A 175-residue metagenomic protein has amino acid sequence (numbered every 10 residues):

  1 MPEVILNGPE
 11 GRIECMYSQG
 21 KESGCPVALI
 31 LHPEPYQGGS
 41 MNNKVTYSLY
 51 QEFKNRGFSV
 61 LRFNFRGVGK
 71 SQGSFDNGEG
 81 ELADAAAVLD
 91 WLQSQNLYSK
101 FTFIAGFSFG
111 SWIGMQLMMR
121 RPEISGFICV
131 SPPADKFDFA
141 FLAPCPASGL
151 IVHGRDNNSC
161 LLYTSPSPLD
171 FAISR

Functional and structural regions predicted by a protein language model:
M1-S23: N-terminal cap/lid segment of alpha/beta-hydrolase-fold proteins
S23-F53: Short, surface-exposed "cap/lid" segments of acyl-processing enzymes
K54-K70: Conserved alpha/beta-hydrolase
D76-Q95: Alpha/beta-hydrolase active-site loop
L97-G106: Alpha/beta-hydrolase fold nucleophile elbow
G106-G110, G114: Gly/Ala-rich beta-loop-alpha elbow adjacent to hydrolase catalytic centers
I151-H153: Short beta-strand/loop motif that positions the catalytic acidic residue of the alpha/beta-hydrolase fold
Y163-P168: Conserved small/polar residues in nucleotide/adenosyl-binding loops
